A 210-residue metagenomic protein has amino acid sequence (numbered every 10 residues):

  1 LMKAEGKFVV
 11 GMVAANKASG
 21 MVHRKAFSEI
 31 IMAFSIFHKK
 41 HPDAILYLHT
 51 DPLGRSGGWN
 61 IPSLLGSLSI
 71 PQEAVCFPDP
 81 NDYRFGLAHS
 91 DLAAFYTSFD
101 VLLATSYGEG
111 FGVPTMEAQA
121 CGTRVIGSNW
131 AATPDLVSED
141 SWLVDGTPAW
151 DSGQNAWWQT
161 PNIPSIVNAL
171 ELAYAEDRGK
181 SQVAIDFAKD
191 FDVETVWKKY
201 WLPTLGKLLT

Functional and structural regions predicted by a protein language model:
M2-K25, I31-F34, H38, Y47-L48: Conserved donor-binding/catalytic core segment of Leloir-type glycosyltransferases
G58-A94: Nucleotide-activated donor-binding/catalytic signature segment of Leloir-type glycosyltransferases, i.e., the conserved
D100, A120-G122, N129: A short alpha->beta transition loop at the rim of the catalytic pocket in nucleotide-sugar-dependent
Y107: Aromatic "clamp/platform" in nucleotide-sugar-dependent glycosyltransferases that forms part of the donor/acceptor
T115, R124-G127, V137, W142-L143: Short hydrophobic beta-strand element within catalytic cores of glycosyltransferases and related nucleotide-activated
P134-L172: Change "using UDP/GDP/dTDP sugars" to "using nucleotide sugars
P161, S165, A175-L205: A charged, aromatic-enriched C-terminal amphipathic alpha-helix characteristic of glycosyltransferases across folds
